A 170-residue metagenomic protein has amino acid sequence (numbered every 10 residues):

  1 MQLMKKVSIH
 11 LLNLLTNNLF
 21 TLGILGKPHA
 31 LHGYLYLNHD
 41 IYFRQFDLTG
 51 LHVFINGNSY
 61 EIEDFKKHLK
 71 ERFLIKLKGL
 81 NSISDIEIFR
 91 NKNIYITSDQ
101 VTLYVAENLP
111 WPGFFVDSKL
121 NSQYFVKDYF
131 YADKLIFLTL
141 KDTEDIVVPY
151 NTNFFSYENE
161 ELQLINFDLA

Functional and structural regions predicted by a protein language model:
K5-A170: Short Lys/Arg-rich amphipathic alpha-helical segments
